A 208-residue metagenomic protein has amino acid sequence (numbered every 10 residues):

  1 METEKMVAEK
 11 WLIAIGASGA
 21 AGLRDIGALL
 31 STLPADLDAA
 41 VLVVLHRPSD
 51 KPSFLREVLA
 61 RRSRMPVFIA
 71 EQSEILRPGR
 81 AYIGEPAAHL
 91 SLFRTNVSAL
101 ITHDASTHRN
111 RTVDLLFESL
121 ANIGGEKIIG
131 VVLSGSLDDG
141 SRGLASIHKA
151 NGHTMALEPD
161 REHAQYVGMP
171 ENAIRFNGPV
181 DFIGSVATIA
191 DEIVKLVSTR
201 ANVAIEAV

Functional and structural regions predicted by a protein language model:
M1-V208: Conserved acid/base catalytic micro-environments in cytosolic active-site loops
